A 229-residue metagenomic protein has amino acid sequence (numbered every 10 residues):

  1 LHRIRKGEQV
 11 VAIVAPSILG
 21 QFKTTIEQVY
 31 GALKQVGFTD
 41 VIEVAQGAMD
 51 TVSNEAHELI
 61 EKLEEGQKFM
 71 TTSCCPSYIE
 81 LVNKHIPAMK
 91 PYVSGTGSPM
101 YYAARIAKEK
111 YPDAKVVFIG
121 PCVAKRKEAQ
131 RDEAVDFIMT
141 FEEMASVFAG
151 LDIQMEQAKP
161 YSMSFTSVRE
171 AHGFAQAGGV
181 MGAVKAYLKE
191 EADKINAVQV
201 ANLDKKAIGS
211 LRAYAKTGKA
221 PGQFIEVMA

Functional and structural regions predicted by a protein language model:
H2-A229: Iron-sulfur-associated redox domains of electron-transfer enzymes in respiratory and anaerobic energy metabolism
